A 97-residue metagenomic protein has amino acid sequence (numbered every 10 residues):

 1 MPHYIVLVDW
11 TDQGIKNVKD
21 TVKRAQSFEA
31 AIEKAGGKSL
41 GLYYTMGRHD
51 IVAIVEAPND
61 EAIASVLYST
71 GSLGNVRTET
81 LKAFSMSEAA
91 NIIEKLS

Functional and structural regions predicted by a protein language model:
M1-E33, K38, H49, F84 (+1 more regions): Short S/T/G/P-rich N-terminal loop/turn motif that feeds into the first structured element of a domain
I5-D9, Y43-V66: Short, well-ordered beta-strand segments in beta-rich or mixed alpha/beta enzyme and ligand-binding folds
A31, T45, T70-S72: A generic structural signal for short, solvent-exposed coil/turn residues that cap or connect secondary-structure
G36-Y43, T78-E79: A short linear hydrophobic-aromatic micro-motif
A57-F84: An amphipathic, aromatic/His-enriched active-site/gating alpha helix that lines ligand/cofactor pockets
